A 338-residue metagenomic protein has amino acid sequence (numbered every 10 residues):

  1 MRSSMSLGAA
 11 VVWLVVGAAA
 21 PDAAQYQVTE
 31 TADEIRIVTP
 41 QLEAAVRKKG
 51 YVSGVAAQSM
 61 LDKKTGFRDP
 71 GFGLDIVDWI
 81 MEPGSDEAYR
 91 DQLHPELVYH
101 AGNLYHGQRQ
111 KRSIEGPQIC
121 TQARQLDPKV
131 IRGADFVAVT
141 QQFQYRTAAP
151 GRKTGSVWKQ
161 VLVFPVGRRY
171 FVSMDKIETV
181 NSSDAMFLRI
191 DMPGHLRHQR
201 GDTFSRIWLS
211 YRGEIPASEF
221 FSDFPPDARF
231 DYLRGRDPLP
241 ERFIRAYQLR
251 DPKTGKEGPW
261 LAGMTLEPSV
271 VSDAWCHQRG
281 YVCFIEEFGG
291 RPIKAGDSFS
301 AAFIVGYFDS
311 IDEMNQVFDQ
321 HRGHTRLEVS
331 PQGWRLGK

Functional and structural regions predicted by a protein language model:
M1-A9: Bacterial N-terminal signal peptides that target proteins for export
G8-G17: Bacterial N-terminal signal peptides
A18-A24: Boundary at the C-terminal end of the N-terminal hydrophobic targeting segment
Y26-V38, A228-K338: Beta-strand-rich recognition/accessory modules
T29, K48, P128-R200: Acidic, contiguous internal or C-terminal segments within carbohydrate-active enzymes that form a structured patch used
A32-R146: Acidic-aromatic substrate-binding/catalytic surfaces of carbohydrate-active enzymes
Q41-K48, S156-F164, G258-T265: Broad, structure-driven detector of short, well-ordered beta-strand segments within folded domains
N181-K256: Polysaccharide-binding surfaces and accessory modules of carbohydrate-active proteins
